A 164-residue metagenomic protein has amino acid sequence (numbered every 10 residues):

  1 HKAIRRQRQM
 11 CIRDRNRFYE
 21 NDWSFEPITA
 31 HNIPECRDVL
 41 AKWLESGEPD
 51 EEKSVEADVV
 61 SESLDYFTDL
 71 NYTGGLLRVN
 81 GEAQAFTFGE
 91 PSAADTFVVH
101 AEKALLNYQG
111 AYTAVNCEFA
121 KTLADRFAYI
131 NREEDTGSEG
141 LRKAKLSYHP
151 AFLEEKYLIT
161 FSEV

Functional and structural regions predicted by a protein language model:
H1, D65, A120: Short, flexible, glycine/charge-rich loop motifs used to bind or transfer phosphoryl groups or to couple energy/partner
H1-D14: Single conserved hydrophobic/aromatic residue that forms the stacking wall/gate of nucleotide- or nucleobase-binding
Q7, V39, V59-S63, V115-F119 (+1 more regions): Short, hydrophobic/aromatic alpha-helical segments in well-folded domains
R13-D14, E62, G140: Short Gly/charged-rich anion-binding patches and loops
R15-Y19, K145: A residue-level signal for conserved active-site and pocket-lining positions in enzyme catalytic cores
R17, W23-Y108, L123: A conserved beta-strand-loop-helix scaffold within acyl/acetyltransferase catalytic domains
P34-L40, G140-K143, E163-V164: Short, solvent-exposed polar/charged micro-motifs at secondary-structure junctions
G74-S162: Aromatic (often tryptophan-rich) hydrophobic motifs at membrane interfaces
